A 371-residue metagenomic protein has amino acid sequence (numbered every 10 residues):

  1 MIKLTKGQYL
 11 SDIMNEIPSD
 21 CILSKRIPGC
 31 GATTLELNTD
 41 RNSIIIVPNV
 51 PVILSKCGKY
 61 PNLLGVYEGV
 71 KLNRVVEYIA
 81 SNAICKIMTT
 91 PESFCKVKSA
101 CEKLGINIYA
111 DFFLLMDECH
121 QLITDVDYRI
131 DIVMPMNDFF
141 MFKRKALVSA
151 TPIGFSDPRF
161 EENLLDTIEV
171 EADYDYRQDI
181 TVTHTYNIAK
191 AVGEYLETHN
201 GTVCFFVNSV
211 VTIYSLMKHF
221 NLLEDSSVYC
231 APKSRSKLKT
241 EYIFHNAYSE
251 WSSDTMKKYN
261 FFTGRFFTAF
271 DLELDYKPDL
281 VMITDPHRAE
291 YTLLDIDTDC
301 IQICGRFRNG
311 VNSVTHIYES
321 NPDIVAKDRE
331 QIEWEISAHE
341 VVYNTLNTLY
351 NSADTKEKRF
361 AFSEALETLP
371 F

Functional and structural regions predicted by a protein language model:
P28, A32-G69, E92, G154-S156 (+1 more regions): Conserved Walker A/P-loop ATP-binding site and its immediately adjacent core in helicase/helicase-like ATPase domains
N42-L54, M88-T90, V192-N221: Conserved strand-helix element at the start of the C-terminal RecA-like helicase core
P61-E102, Y242-S249: Inter-Walker segment of RecA-like/P-loop motor cores
V75, S234-F262: Conserved helicase ATPase core of P-loop NTP-dependent helicases/translocases
T90-F94, E102-F140: SF2 helicase catalytic motif II
A150-L196: Interdomain hinge/linker at the junction between the two RecA-like core domains of SF2 helicases
L272-D285: A short beta-strand element within the Helicase C-terminal
H287-N312: Conserved SF2 helicase motif VI
